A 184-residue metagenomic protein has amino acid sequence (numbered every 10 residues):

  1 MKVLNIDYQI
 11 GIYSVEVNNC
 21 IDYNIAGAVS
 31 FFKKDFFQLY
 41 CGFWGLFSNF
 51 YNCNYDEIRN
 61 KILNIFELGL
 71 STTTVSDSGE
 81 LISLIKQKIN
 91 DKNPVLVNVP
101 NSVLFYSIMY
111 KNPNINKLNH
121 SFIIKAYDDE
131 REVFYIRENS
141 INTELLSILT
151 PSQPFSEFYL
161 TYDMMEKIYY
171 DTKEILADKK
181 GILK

Functional and structural regions predicted by a protein language model:
M1, M109, M164-M165: Detector for methionine-enriched segments
M1-S83: Cysteine-nucleophile protease catalytic domains, especially the papain-like/related folds used in DUB/UBL proteases
D7, D22, D35, D56 (+6 more regions): Acidic-enriched, low-complexity/disordered segments with a strong bias for Aspartate over Glutamate
I10-S14, F32-S48, S78-E138: Active-site-adjacent substructure of cysteine-protease-like catalytic cores
I21, K33-F37, Y51, S76-S78 (+3 more regions): General structural signal for secondary-structure boundaries
A28, T72, I85, V97 (+3 more regions): Generic structural hydrophobic/aromatic packing signal, biased to beta-strands
I65-V75, S102, Y106-K111, I168-T172: Short, surface-exposed, charge-dense and proline/glycine-enriched linear segments
Y127-K184: Noncatalytic regulatory segments and standalone regulatory/sensor domains
